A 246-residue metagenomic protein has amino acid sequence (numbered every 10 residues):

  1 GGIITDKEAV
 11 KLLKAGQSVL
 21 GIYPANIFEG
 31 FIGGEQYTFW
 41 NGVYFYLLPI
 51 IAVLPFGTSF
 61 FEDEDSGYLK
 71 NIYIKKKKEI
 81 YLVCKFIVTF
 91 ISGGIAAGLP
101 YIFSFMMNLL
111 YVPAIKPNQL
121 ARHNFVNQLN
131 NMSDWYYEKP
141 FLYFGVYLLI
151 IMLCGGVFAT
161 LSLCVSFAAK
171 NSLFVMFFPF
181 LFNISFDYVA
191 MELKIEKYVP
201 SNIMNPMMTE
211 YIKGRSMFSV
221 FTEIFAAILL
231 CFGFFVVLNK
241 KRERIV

Functional and structural regions predicted by a protein language model:
G1, K76-K78, K170-S172: Short loop-to-helix capping motifs
G1-F61, F86-A159, L163, N205-A226: Secretory targeting signals
D6-K7, F105-P117, N171, M191 (+2 more regions): Transmembrane helix-loop junctions in multipass membrane proteins, especially transporters and channels
L54-I74, K78: Transmembrane helix boundary and interhelical loop/hinge segments in multi-pass membrane proteins
K76-V88: Amphipathic cytosolic juxtamembrane alpha-helices at the membrane-cytosol interface of multi-pass membrane transporters
T89, F180-I184, I228: Residue-level recognition of pore/gate-forming positions within transmembrane alpha-helices of multi-pass
C164, F225-V246: Junction motif at the cytosolic side of a transmembrane helix
S172-F186, N202-I203: Central hydrophobic cores of alpha-helical transmembrane segments in multi-pass integral membrane proteins
